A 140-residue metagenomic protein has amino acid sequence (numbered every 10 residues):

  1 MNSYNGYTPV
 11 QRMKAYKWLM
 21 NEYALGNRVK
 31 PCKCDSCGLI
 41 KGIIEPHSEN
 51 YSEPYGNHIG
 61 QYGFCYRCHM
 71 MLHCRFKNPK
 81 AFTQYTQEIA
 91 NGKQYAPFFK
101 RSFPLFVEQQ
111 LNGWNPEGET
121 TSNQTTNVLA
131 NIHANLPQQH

Functional and structural regions predicted by a protein language model:
M1-K17, I40, Q138-H140: A boundary/linker detector
G6, A24, R28, Y55 (+1 more regions): Charge-dense, low-complexity intrinsically disordered segments
A15-E45: Short cysteine-rich loop/turn motifs with clustered Cys
K33-F64, F76: Histidine-centered nuclease catalytic patch
Y51, H73, K77, V128 (+1 more regions): Alpha-helical and His/Cys-centered functional microenvironments
Q61-Q84: Short Cys/His-centered divalent metal-binding micro-motifs
Q84-H140: A detector for short metal-coordination/catalytic motifs
